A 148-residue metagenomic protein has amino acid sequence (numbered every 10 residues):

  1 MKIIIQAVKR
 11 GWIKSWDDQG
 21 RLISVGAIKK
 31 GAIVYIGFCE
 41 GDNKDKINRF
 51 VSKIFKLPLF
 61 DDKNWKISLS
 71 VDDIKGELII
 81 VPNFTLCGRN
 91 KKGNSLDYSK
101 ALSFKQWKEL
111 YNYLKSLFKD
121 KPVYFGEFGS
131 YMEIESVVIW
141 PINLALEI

Functional and structural regions predicted by a protein language model:
M1-G93, K105-I148: N-terminal, polar/charged subdomain of small-to-medium soluble alpha/beta proteins
L96-S103: Glycine-rich tight-turn/loop motif centered on a GG-T
